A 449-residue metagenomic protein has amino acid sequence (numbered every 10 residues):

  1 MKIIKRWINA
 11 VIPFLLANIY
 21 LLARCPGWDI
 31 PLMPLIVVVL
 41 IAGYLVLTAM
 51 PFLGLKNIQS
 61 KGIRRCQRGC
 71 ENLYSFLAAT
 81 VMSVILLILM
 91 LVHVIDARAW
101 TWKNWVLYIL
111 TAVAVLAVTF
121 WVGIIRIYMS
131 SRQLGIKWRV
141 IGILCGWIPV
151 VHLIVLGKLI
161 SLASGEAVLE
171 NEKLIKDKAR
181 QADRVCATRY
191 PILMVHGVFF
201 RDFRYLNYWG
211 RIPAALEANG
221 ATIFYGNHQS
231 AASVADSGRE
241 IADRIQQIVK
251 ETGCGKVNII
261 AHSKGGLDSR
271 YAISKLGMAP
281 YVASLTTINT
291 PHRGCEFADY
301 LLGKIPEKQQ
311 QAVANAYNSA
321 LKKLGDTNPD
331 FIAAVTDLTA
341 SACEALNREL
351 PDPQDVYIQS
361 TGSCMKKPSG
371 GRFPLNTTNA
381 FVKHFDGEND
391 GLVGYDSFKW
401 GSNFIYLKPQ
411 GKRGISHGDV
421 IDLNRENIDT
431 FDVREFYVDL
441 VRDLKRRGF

Functional and structural regions predicted by a protein language model:
M1-Y205: Flexible, membrane-associating and regulatory peripheral segments of lipid-active enzymes
I3-A10, L21-L35, H196, I223 (+1 more regions): Serine-dependent carboxylesterase/thioesterase catalytic core of lipase-like alpha/beta-hydrolase/SGNH enzymes
P13-L22, H228-Q229, I288-T290, T361-S363: Active-site-proximal beta-strand/loop segments in catalytic clefts of secreted hydrolases
G54-L55, K61-V106, T287-F449: Helical cap/lid subdomain of alpha/beta-hydrolase-fold lipid enzymes that gates access to the catalytic pocket
V155, D202-F203, S269-Y271, C295 (+1 more regions): Generic hydrophobic alpha-helical membrane-span motif
R184-K256: Active-site catalytic motif of lipid deacylating hydrolases and related acyltransferases
C186-A187, T252, G277-P280, L350-Q354: Extracellular/periplasmic catalytic domains that process cell-envelope and extracellular macromolecules
